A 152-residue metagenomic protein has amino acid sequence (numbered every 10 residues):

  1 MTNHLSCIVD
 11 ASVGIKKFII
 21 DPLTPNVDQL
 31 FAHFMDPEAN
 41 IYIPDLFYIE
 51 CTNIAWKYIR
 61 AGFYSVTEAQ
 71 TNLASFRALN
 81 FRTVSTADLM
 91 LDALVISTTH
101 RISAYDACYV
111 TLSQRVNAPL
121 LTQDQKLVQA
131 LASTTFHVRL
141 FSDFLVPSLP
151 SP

Functional and structural regions predicted by a protein language model:
M1-L46, Y58-T71, L149: Short, well-structured N-terminal submotif of metal-dependent ribonuclease cores
M1-S6, V110-P152: Acidic, PIN/NYN-like endoribonuclease modules and their adjacent C-terminal/linker elements
T2, F81-Q123: Active-site neighborhoods of divalent-metal-dependent phosphate/nucleic-acid chemistry enzymes
G14, F47, D88-L89, Y109 (+1 more regions): Alpha-helix capping/helix-boundary segments
K16-F18, I54, A130: Residues that scaffold the ATP/ADP-binding catalytic core of kinase and kinase-like folds
P37-E38, L79, V116, T134: Structured helix-beta-strand junction loops
